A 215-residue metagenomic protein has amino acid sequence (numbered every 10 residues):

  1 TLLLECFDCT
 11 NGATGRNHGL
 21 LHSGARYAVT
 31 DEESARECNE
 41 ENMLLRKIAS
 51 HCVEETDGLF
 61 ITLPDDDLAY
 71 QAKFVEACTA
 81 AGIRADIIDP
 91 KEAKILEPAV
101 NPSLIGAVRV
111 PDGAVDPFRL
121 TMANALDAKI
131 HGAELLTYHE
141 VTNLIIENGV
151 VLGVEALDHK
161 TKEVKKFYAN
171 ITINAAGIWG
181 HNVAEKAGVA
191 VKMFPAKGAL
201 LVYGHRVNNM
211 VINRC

Functional and structural regions predicted by a protein language model:
T1-L2, H51, R84, E134: Residue-level detector of anion-binding/catalytic polar loops
T1-N17: Glycine-rich FAD pyrophosphate-binding loop
G19-E92, L96: Dinucleotide-binding Rossmann-like beta1-alpha1 core, especially the glycine-rich loop that anchors the ADP
L21-S23, G188-V211: Central beta-strand plus flanking loop segment that forms part of the substrate or channel wall within the catalytic
I61-H131, L136-T137, N143-V150, E155: Flavin (FAD/FMN) cofactor-binding and adjacent substrate-gating region of FAD-dependent oxidoreductase domains
K160-I171, A175: Core beta-strand elements of the Rossmann-like FAD/NAD(P) dinucleotide-binding domain in flavoenzyme oxidoreductases
N174-V189: Flavin (primarily FAD) binding-site architecture
